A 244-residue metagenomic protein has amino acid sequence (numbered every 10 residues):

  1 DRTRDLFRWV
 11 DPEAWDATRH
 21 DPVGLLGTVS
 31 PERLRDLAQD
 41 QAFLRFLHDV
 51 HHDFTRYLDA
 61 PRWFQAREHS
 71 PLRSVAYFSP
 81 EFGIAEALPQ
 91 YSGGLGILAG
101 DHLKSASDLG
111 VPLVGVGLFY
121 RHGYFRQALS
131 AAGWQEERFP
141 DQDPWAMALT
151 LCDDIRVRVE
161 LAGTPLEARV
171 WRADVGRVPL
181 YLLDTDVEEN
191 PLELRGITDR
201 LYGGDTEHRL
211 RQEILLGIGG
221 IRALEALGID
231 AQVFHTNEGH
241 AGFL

Functional and structural regions predicted by a protein language model:
D1-L244: Catalytic cores of carbohydrate-active enzymes across secretory and cytosolic contexts
